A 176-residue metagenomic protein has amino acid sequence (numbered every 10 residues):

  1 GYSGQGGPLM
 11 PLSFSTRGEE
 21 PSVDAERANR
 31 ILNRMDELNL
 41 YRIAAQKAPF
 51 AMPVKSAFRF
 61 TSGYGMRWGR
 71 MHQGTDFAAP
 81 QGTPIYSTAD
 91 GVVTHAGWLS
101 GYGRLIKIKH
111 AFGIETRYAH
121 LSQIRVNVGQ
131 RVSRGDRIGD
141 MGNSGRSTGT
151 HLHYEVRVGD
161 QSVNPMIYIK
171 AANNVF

Functional and structural regions predicted by a protein language model:
G1-F58: Non-catalytic extracellular/periplasmic "stalk" and linker regions immediately N-terminal to catalytic or recognition
L38, A44-F176: Catalytic cores of peptidoglycan-degrading enzymes
